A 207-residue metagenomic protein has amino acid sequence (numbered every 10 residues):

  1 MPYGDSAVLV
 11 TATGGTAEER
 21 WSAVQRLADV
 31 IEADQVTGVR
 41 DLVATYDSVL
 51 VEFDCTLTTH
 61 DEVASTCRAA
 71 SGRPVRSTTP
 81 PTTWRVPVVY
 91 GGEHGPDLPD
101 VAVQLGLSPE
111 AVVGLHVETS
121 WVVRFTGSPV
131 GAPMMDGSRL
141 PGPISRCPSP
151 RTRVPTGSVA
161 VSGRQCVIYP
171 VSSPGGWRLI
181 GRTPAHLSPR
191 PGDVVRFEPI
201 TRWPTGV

Functional and structural regions predicted by a protein language model:
M1-V207: Glycine-rich active-site loops that engage anionic ligands at enzyme catalytic sites
